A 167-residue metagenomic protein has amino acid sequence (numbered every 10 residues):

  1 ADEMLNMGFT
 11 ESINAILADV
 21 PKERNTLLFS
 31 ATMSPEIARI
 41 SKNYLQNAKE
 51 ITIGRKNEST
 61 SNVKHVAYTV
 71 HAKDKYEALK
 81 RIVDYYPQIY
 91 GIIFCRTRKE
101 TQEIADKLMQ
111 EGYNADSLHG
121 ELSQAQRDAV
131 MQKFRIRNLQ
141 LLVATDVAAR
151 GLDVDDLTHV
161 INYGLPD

Functional and structural regions predicted by a protein language model:
A1-D167: Conserved helicase RecA-like core
